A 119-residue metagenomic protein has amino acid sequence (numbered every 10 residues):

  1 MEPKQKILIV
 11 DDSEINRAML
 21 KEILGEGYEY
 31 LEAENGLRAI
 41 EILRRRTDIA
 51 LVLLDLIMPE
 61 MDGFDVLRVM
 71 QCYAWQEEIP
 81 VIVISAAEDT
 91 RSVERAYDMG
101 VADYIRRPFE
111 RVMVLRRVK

Functional and structural regions predicted by a protein language model:
E2, E14-L31, R45: Two-component/phosphorelay signaling modules centered on CheY-like receiver
E32-L51: Acidic, metal-coordinating helix/loop segments flanking the phosphotransfer/catalytic sites of two-component signaling
D48-A50, A74-P80: His-Asp phosphorelay/catalytic-motif detector in bacterial-type signaling
M58: Receiver (REC) domain active-site loop signature in two-component systems and cognate sites in sensor histidine kinases
R91, F109-V118: C-terminal output helix
